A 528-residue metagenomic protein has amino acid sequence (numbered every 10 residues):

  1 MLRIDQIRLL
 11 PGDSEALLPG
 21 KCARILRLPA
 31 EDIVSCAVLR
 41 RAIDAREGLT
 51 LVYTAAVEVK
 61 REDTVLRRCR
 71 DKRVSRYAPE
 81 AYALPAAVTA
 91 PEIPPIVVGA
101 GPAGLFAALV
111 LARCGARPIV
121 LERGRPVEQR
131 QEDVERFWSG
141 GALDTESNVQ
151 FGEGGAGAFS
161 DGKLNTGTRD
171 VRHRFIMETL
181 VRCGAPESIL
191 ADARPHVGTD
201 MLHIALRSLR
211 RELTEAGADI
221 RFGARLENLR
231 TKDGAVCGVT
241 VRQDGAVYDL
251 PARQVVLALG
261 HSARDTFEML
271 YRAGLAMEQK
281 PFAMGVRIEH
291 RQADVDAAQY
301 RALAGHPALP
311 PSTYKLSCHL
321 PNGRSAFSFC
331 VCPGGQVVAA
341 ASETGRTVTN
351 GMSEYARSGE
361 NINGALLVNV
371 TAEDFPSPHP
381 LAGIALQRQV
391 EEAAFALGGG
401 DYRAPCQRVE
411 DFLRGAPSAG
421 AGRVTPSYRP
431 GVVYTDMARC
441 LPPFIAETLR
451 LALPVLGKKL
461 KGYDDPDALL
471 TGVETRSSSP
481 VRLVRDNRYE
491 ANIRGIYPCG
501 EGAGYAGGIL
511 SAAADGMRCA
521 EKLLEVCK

Functional and structural regions predicted by a protein language model:
M1-L49, A55-C183, E187-K528: Residues forming the flavin
